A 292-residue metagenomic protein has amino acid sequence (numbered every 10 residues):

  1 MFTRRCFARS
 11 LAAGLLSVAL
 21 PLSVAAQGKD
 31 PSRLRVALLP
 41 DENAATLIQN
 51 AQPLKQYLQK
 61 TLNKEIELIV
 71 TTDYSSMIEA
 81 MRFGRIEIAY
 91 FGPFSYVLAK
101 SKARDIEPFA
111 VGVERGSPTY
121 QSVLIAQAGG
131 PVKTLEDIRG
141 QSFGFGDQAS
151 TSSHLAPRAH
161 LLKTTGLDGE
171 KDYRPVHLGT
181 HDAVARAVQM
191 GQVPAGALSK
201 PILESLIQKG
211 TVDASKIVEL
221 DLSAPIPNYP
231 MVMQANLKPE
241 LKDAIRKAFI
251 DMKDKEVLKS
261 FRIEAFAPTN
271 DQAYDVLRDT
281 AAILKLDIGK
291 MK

Functional and structural regions predicted by a protein language model:
M1-G14: N-terminal secretory signal peptides and thylakoid transit peptides that target proteins across membranes
L22-A26: Sec/Tat signal peptide C-region and signal peptidase I cleavage site
K29-P53, I226-N228, V232-K292: An extracytoplasmic/periplasmic, membrane-proximal ligand-sensing/linker region
P31, V36-K60, T71, F94 (+3 more regions): Bilobed "Venus flytrap"/periplasmic-binding protein-like clamshell domains and structurally analogous long
S75-A89, K102-A103, E136, H181-P201: Short helices/loops that flank or line small-molecule/ion binding pockets
E79-D137: Acidic, polar ligand-binding/catalytic clefts
P93-A103, P157-K163, Q189, P194-A214: A ligand-binding cleft/hinge motif common to bilobed small-molecule-binding domains
I106-G116, R174, I207-P225: Short beta-strand->loop
